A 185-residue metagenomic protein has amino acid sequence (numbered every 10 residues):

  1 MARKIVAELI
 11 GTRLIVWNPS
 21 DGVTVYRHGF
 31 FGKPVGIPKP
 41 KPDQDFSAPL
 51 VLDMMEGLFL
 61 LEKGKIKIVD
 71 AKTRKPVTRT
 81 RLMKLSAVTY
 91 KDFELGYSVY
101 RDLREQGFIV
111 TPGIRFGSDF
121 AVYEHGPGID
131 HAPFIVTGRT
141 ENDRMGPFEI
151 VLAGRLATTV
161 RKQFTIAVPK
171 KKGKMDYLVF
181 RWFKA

Functional and structural regions predicted by a protein language model:
M1-A185: Long Lys/Arg-rich low-complexity intrinsically disordered regions in nucleic-acid-associated proteins
